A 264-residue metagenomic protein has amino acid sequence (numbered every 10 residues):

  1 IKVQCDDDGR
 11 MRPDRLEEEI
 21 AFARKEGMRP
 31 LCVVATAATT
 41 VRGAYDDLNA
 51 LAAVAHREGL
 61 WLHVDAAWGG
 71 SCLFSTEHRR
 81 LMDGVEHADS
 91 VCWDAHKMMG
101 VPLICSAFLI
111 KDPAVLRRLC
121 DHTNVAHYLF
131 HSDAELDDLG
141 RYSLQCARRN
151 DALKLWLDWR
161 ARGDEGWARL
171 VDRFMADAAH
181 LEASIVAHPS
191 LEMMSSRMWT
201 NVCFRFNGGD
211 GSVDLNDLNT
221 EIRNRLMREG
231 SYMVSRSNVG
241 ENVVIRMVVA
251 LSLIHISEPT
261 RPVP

Functional and structural regions predicted by a protein language model:
I1-A114: Conserved PLP-enzyme active-site core in the AAT-like
L31, T39, D83-H188: Active-site C-terminal subdomain of aminotransferase-like
A55, I185-V186, L226-M227: A generic structural signal for well-ordered alpha-helical segments
L157-D158, C203-G208, I245-A250: Short, hydrophobic beta-strand segments
E192-L226: Conserved PLP-binding catalytic core of the aspartate aminotransferase-like
S196, N201, R228-R246: Conserved PLP cofactor-binding pocket of PLP-dependent enzymes
I254-P264: Single conserved hydrophobic/aromatic residue that forms the stacking wall/gate of nucleotide- or nucleobase-binding
